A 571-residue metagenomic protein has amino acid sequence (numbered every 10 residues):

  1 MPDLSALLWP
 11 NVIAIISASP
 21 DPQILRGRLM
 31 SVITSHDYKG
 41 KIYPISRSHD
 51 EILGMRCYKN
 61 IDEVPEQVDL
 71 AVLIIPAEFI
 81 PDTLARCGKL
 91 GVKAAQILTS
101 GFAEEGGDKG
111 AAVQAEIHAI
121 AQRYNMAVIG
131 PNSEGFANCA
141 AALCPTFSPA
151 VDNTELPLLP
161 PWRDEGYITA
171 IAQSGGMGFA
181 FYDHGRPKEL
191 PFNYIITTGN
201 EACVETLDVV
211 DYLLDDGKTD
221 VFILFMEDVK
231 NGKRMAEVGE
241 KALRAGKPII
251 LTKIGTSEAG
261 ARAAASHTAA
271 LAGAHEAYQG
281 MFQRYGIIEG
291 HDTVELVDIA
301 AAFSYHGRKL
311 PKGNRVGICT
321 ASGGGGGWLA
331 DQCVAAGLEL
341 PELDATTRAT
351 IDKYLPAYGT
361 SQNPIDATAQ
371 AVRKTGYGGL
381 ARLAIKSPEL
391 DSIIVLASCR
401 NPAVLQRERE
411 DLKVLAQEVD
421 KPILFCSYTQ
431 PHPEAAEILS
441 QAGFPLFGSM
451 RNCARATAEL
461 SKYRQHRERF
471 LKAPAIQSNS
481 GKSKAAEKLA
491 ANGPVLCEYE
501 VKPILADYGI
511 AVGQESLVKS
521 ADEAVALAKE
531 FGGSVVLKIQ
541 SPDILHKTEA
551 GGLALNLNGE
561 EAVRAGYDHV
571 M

Functional and structural regions predicted by a protein language model:
M1-M571: Catalytic-core regions of core metabolic enzymes, especially those transforming organic acids/acyl-group intermediates
